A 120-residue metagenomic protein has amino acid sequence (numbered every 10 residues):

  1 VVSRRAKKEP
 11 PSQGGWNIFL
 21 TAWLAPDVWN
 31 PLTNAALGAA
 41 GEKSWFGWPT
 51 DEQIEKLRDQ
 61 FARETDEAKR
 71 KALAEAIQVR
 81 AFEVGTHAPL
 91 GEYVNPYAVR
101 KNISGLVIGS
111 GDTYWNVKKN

Functional and structural regions predicted by a protein language model:
V1, N34, E67-R70: A short linear-motif detector with a strong N-terminal bias
V1-K7: Short helix-initiation/N-cap motifs at beta->coil->alpha
R4, V28, Q53-Q60, K69-A76 (+1 more regions): Extracytoplasmic/secreted proteins, especially bacterial periplasmic and envelope-associated proteins
K7-G14, T33-R63, E92-N120: Short, solvent-exposed loop/beta-turn-alpha elements that line the ligand-binding surface or hinge of extracytoplasmic
S12-A22, T65-K101: Bilobed periplasmic-binding protein-like "clamshell/Venus-flytrap" ligand-binding domains
A25: Flexible, active-site-proximal loop/turn residues at the rims of small-molecule/cofactor binding pockets and catalytic
P31-T33, G85: Short amphipathic alpha-helical interaction/hinge segments
